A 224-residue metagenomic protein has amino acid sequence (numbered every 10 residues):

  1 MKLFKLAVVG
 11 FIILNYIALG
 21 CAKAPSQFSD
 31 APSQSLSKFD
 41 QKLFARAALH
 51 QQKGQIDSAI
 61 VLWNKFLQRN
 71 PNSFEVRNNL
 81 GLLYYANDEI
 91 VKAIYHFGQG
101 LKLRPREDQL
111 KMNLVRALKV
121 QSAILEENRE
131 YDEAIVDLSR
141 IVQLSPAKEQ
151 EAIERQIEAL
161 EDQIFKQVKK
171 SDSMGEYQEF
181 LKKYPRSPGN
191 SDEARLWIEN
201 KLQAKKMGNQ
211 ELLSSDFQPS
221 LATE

Functional and structural regions predicted by a protein language model:
F39-Q41, F74-E75, D108, V115 (+2 more regions): Helix-start (N-cap) detector for alpha-helical repeat units in TPR-like alpha-solenoids, especially tetratricopeptide
V61, K65-Q68, Q99-K102, Q143 (+1 more regions): Conserved structural position within tetratricopeptide repeats
N79, N113, V120, E154-Q156 (+1 more regions): Canonical tetratricopeptide repeat
